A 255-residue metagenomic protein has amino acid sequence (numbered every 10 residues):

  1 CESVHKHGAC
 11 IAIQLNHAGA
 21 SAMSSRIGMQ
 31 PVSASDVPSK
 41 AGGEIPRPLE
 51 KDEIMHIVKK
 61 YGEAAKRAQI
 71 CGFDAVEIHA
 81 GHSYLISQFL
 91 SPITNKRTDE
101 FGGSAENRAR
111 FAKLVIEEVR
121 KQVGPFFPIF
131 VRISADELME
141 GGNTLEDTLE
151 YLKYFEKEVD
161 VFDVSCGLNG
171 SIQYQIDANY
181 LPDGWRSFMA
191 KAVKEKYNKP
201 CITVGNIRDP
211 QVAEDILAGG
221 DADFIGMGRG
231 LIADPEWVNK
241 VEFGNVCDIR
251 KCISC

Functional and structural regions predicted by a protein language model:
C1-C255: Flavin-dependent oxidoreductase catalytic cores
